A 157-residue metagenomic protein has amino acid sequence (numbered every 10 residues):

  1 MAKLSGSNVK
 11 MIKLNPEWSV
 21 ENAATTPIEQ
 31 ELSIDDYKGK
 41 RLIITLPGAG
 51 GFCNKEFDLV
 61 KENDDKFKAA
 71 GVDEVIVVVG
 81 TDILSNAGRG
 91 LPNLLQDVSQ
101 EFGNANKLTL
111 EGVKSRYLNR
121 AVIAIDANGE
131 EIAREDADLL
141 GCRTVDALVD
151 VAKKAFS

Functional and structural regions predicted by a protein language model:
M1-S157: Chalcogenol-based redox active-site neighborhoods
